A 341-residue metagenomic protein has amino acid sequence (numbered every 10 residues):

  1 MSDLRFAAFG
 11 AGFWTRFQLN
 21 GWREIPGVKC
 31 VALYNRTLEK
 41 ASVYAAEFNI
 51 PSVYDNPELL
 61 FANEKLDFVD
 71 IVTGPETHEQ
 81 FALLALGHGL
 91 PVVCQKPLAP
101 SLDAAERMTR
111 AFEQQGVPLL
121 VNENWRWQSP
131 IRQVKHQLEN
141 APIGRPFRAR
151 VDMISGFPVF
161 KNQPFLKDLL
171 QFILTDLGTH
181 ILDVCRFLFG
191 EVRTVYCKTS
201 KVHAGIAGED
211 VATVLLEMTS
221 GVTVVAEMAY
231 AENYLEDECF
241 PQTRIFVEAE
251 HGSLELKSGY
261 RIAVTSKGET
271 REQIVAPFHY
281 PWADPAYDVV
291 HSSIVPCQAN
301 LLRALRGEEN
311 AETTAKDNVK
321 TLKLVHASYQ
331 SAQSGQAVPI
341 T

Functional and structural regions predicted by a protein language model:
M1-F48: N-terminal Rossmann-like dinucleotide-binding module
F48-A111: Beta-loop-alpha module in the N-terminal Rossmann-like domain of NAD(P)-dependent dehydrogenases, especially those
Y54, C94, L119-V121, A226 (+1 more regions): Hydrophobic residues in well-ordered beta-strands that form the structural core
E106-W125, G144-V151: Rossmann-fold dehydrogenase core element
V117, G144-R148, Q330-T341: C-terminal capping/lid region of NAD(P)-dependent oxidoreductase domains
N124, Q242-K316, V338-T341: C-terminal glycine/acidic-rich active-site capping loop/insertion
W125-I206, T223, G335: Predominantly a Rossmann-like dinucleotide-binding segment in NAD(P)-dependent oxidoreductases
D183-R261, C297-A304: Contiguous beta-strand/loop segments that form the cofactor/metal-binding neighborhood of enzyme cores
